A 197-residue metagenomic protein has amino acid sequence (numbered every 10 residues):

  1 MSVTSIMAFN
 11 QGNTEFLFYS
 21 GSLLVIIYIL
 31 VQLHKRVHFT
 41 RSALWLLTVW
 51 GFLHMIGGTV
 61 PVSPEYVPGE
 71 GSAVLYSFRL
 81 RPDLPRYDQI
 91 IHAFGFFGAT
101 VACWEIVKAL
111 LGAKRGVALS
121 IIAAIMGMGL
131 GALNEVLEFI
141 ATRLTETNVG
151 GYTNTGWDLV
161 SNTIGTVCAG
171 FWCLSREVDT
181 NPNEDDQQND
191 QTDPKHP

Functional and structural regions predicted by a protein language model:
T4-L17, I29-H38: Short, hydrophobic transmembrane alpha-helix segments
L17-S20, H38-G51, Y66-E70: Cytoplasmic-side transmembrane-helix entry/capping segments in multi-pass membrane proteins
L30-A43, L110-A118: Membrane-interface helix-boundary motifs at transmembrane edges
L47-G57, V101, M126-N134: Alpha-helical transmembrane segments of multi-pass membrane proteins
V62-P85, I90: Extracytosolic (periplasmic/ER-lumenal) interhelical loops and adjacent juxtamembrane/interface segments of multi-pass
D83-C103, G156-I164: Membrane-interface loop-to-helix entry segments
Y87, G131-V167: Interfacial helix-loop-helix junctions of multi-pass membrane proteins
V160-P197: Primarily interfacial, aromatic-capped hydrophobic alpha-helices that serve as membrane anchors
